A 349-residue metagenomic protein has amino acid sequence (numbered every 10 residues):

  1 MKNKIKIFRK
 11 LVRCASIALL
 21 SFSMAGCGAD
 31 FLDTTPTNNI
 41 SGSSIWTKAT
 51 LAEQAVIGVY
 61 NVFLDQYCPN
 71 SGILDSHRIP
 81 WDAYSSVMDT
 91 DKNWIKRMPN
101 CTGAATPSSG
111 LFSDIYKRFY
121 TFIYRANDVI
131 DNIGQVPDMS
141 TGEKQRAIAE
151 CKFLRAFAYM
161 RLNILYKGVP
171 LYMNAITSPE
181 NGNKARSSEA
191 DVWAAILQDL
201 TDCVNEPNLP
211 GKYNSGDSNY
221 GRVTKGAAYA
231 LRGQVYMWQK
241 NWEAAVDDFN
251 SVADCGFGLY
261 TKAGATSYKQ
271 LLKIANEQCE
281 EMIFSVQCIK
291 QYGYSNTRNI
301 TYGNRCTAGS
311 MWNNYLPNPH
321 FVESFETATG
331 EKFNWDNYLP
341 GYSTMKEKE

Functional and structural regions predicted by a protein language model:
K2-A25: Sec-dependent bacterial lipoprotein signal peptides
K4, M24-G26, P137-K152, Q239-S251: Secondary-structure transition into beta-strands, especially the periplasmic turns and strand N-termini that construct
G26-T35, I95-P99, V169-P170: Short, compositionally biased low-complexity segments
G28-K92, W193, T201, P207 (+1 more regions): An aromatic- and glycine-enriched ligand-binding surface/loop that stacks and positions planar moieties
T37-S41, A104-A105, M173-N181, N214-D217: Short linear capping/connector segments at secondary-structure termini
K48-C68, D89-Y166, N181-N183, S187-A194 (+1 more regions): Conserved, well-structured interaction surfaces
N163-I164, P170, W238-N241: Short coil/turn linking the two alpha-helices of tandem helical-hairpin repeats
G168-A175, N205-D217, L259-T266: Glycine- and aromatic-rich loop/turn segments at beta-sheet edges
